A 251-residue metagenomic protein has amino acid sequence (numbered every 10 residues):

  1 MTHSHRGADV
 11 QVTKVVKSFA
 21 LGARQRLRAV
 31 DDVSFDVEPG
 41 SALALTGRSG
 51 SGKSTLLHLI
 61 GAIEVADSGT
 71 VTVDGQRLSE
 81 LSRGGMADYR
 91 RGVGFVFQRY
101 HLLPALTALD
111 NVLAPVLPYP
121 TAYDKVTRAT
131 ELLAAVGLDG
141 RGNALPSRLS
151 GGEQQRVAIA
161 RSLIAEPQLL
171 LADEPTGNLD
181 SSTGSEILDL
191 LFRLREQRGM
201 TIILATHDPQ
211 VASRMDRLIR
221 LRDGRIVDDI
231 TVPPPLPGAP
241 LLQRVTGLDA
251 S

Functional and structural regions predicted by a protein language model:
M1-S4: Pre-NBD coupling/linker segments of ABC/ABC-like ATPases
G7-V10, K14-R214: ABC family nucleotide-binding domain
R214-R220: Conserved catalytic segment of ABC-fold P-loop ATPases
R225-S251: Conserved beta-strand-loop-alpha-helix hinge in the C-terminal portion of ABC ATPase nucleotide-binding domains
